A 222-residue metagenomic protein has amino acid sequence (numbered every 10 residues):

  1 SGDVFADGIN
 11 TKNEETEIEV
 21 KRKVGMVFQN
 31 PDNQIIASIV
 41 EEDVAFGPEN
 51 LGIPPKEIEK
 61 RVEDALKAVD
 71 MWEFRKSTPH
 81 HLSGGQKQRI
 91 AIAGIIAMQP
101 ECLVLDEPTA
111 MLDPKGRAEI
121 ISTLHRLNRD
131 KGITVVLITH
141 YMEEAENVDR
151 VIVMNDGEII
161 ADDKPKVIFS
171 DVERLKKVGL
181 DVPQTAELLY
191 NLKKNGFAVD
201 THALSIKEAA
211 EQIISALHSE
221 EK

Functional and structural regions predicted by a protein language model:
D3-E19: ABC ATPase NBD Q-loop/coupling interface
K56-F74: Conserved ABC ATPase "signature" region
T78-L82, Q86: Conserved ABC ATPase signature
I92: Hydrophobic anchor residue at the start of the ABC signature
Q99: Conserved catalytic motifs of ABC-family nucleotide-binding domains
L103-D106: Catalytic Walker B motif of ABC-type/P-loop ATPase nucleotide-binding domains
